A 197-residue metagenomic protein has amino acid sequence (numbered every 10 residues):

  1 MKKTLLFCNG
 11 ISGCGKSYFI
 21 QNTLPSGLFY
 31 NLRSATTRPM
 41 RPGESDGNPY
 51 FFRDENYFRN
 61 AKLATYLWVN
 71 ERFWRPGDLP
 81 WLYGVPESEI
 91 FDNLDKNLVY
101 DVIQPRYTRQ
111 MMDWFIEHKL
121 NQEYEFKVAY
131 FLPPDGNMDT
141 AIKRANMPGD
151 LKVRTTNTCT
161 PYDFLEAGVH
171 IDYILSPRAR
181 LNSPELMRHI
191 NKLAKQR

Functional and structural regions predicted by a protein language model:
C8: Hydrophobic anchor at the beta1->P-loop junction of P-loop NTPases
I11: P-loop (Walker A) phosphate-binding loop of NTP-binding proteins
C14: ATP-binding Walker
S17: Walker A/P-loop
P25-R33: Post-Walker A helix-loop "phosphate-sensing" segment adjacent to the P-loop in P-loop NTPases
T36-Y107: ATP-dependent small-molecule kinase phosphotransfer cores that center on conserved nucleotide phosphate-binding segments
Y100-P105, H118-A145: Conserved phosphate-donor/acceptor-positioning beta-strand/loop module used by diverse small-molecule
P134-M138, I142-N191, R197: Small-molecule kinase domains that catalyze NTP-dependent phosphoryl transfer to phosphate-bearing small molecules
